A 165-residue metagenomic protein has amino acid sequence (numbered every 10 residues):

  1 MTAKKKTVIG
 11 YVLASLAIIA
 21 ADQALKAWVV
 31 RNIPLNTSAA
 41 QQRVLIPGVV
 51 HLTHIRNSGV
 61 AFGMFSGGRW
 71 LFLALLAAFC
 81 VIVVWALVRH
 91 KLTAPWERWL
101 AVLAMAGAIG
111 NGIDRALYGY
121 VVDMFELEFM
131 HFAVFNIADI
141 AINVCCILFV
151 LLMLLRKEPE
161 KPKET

Functional and structural regions predicted by a protein language model:
M1-T165: Alpha-helical transmembrane bundles and membrane-interface segments of multipass inner-membrane proteins
